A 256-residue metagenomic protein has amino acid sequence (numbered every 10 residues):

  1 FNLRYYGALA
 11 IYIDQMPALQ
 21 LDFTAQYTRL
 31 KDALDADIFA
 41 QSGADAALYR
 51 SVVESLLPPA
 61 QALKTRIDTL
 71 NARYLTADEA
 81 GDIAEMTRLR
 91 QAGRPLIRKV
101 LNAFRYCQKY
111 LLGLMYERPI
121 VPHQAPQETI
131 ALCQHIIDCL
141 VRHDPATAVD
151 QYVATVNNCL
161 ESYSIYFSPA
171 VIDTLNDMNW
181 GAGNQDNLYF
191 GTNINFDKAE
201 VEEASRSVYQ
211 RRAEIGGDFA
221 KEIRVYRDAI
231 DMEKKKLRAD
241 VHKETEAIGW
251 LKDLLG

Functional and structural regions predicted by a protein language model:
F1-G256: Secretory-pathway/membrane protein signature
